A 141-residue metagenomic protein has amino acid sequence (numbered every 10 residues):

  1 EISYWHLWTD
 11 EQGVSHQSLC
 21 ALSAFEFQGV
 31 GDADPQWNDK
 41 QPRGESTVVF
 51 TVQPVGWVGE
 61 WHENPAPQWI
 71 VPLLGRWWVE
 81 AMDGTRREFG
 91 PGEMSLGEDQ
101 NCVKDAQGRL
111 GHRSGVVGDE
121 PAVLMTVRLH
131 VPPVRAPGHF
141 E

Functional and structural regions predicted by a protein language model:
E1-T9, G84: Short acidic, Pro/Gly- and aromatic-enriched capping/linker segments at domain boundaries
T9-W61, P67, P121-P132: A short glycine-rich, His/Asp/Glu-containing loop-to-beta-strand
Q53-W57, L74-G75, A81, Q107-G111: Short acidic (Asp/Glu) patches
P65-D83: Glycine- and acidic-residue-biased ligand/ion/polar-headgroup-sensing regions
D83-N101: Short acidic-glycine-tyrosine-enriched beta hairpin
L96-G97, K104, R109-V134: A short hydrophobic beta-strand segment most commonly corresponding to one strand of the jelly-roll/cupin
P133-E141: Acidic/histidine-enriched, glycine/proline-rich intrinsically disordered or flexible terminal extensions
